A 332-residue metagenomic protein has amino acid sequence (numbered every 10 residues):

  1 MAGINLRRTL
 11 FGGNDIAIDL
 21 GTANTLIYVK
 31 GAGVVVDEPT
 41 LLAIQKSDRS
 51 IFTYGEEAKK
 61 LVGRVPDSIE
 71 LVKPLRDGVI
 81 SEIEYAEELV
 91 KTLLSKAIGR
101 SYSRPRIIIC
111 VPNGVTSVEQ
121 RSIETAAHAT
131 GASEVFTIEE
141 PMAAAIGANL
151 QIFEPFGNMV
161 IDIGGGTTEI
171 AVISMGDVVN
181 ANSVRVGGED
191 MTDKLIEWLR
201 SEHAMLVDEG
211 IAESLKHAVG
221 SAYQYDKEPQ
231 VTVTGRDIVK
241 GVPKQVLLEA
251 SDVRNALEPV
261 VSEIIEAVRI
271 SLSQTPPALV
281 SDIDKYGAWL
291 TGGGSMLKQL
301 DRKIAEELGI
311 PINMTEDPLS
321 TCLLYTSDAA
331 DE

Functional and structural regions predicted by a protein language model:
M1-I163, A171-A288, S295-C322: Nucleotide/phosphate-binding catalytic cleft detector across ATP-hydrolyzing and phosphate-transferring enzymes
Y325-E332: Conserved small/polar residues in nucleotide/adenosyl-binding loops
